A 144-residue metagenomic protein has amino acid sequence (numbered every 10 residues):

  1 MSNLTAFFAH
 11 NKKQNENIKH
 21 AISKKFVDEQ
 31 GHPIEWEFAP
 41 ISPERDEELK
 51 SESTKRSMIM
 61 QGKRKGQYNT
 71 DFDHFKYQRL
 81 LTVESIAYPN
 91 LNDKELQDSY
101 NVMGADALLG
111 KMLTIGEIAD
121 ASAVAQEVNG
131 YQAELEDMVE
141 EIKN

Functional and structural regions predicted by a protein language model:
M1-N17: Extended acidic low-complexity intrinsically disordered regions
T5-A6, K24, W36, G66: Short non-domain terminal segments
E16-G31: Short acidic-hydrophobic surface loop/beta-edge motif
H32-E37, I41-N144: Short, surface-exposed, charged amphipathic helix/loop patches that serve as local interaction elements
